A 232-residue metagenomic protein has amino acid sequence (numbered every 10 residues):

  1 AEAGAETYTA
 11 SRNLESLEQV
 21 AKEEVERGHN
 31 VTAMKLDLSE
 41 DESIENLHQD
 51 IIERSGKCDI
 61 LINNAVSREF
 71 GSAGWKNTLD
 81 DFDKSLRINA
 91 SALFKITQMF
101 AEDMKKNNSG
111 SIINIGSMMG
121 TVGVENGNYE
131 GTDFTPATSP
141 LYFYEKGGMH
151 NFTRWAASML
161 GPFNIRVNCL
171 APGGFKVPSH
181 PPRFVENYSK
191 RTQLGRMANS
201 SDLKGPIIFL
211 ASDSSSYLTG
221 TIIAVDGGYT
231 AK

Functional and structural regions predicted by a protein language model:
A5-Q19: Conserved glycine-rich Rossmann-like NAD(P)H-binding loop of the short-chain dehydrogenase/reductase
D59, T78-K95, S109, I113 (+4 more regions): Catalytic Tyr-X3-Lys loop
S72-G74, T78-L86, N126, Y188: Substrate-binding pocket helix/loop in short-chain dehydrogenase/reductase
I88-S109, G116-G120, A157-S158, P162 (+1 more regions): Amphipathic alpha-helical dimer-interface segment in Rossmann-like NAD(P)H-dependent oxidoreductases
I113-P162, G174: Catalytic loop of short-chain dehydrogenase/reductase
G161, R166, L218-G220: Short, small/polar-rich loop/turn modules that mediate ligand/substrate recognition or access, typified
T192-L203, S214: A conserved structural motif in NAD(P)-dependent oxidoreductases
I208, T219-K232: Short C-terminal tail/terminal secondary-structure segment of NAD(P)H-dependent dehydrogenase/reductase domains
